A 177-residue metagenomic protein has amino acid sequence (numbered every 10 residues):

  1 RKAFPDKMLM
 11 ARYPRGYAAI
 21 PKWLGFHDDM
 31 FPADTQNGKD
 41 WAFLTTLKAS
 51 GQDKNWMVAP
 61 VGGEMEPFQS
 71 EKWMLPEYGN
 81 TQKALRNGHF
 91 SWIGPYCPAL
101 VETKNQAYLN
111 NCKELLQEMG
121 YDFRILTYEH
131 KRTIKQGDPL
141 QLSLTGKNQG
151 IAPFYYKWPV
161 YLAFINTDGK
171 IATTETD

Functional and structural regions predicted by a protein language model:
R1-A99: Catalytic-core regions of glycoside hydrolase
Y17, K22, C97, T103-L109 (+3 more regions): Generic detector of ordered, mature protein regions
S70-W73, V101-Q106, P139-S143: A short linear-motif detector with a strong N-terminal bias
Y78-H130: Catalytic cores of secreted or luminal carbohydrate-active enzymes
E114-I171: Surface beta-strand/loop "capping" patches
A172-D177: A beta-strand/beta-hairpin structural motif
